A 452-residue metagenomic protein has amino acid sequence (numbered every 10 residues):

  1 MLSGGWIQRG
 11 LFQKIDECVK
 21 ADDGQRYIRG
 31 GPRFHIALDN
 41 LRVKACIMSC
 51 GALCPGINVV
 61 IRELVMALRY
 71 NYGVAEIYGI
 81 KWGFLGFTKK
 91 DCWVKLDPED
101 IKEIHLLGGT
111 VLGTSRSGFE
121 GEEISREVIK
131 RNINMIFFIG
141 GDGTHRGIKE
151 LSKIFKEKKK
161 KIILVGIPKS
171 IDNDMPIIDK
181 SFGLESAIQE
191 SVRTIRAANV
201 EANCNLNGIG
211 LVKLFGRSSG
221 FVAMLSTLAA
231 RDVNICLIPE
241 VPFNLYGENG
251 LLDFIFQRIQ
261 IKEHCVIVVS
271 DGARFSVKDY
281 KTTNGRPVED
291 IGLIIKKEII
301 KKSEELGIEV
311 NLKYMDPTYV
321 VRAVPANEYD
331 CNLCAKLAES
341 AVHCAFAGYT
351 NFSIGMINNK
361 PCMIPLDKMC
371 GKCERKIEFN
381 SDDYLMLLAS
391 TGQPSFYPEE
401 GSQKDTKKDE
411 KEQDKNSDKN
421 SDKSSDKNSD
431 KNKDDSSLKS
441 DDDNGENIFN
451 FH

Functional and structural regions predicted by a protein language model:
M1, Y280-D409, I448-H452: C-terminal non-catalytic interaction/assembly regions of soluble proteins
S3-D39, G86-I136, G143-H145, I171 (+2 more regions): Glycine-rich oxoanion-binding loops at beta->alpha junctions
F34-G86: N-terminal phosphate-binding or glycine-rich loops at protein starts, especially the Walker A/P-loop of NTPases
K44-C54, T110-G113, N134-G140, G166 (+2 more regions): Short glycine-rich or small-residue beta-strand-to-loop segments that form or flank ligand, phosphate, metal/Fe-S
C50-A52, I80-L85, R116-S117, G141-D142 (+5 more regions): Short, ordered loop/turn segments at secondary-structure junctions
C54-L64, F87-T88, E120-I124, D142-E150 (+4 more regions): Short glycine/serine/threonine-rich phosphate/pyrophosphate-binding segments that cradle anionic phosphate groups
E127, F138-G140, R146-K161, I178-N311: Accessory alpha-helical/coil subdomains and C-terminal extensions that flank or cap enzyme catalytic cores
D405, D409, D414, D418 (+5 more regions): Asp/Glu-rich intrinsically disordered low-complexity tracts
